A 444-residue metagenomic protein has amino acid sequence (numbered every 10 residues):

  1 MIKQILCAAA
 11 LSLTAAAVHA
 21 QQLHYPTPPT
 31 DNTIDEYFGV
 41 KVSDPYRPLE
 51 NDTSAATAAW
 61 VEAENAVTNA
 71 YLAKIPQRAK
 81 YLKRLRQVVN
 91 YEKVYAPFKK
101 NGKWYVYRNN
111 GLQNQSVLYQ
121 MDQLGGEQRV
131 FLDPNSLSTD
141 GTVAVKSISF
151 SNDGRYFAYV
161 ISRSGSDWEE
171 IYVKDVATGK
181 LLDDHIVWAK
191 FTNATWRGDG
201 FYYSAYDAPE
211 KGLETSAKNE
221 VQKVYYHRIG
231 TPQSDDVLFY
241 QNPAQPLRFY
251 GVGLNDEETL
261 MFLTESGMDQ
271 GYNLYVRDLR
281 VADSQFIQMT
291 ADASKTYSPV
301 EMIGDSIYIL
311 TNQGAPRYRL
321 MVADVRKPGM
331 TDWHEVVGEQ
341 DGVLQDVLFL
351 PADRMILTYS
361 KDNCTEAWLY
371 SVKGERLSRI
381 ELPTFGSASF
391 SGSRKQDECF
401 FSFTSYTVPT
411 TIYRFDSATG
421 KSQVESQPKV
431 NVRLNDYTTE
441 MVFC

Functional and structural regions predicted by a protein language model:
M1-Q4: Positively charged n-region of N-terminal signal peptides that target proteins for export
C7-T14: Bacterial N-terminal signal peptides
T14-A15, A55: Single-residue recognition of alpha-helix boundary sites
A16-A20: Sec/Tat signal peptide C-region and signal peptidase I cleavage site
Q22-F38: Short acidic, Pro/Gly- and aromatic-enriched capping/linker segments at domain boundaries
V40-P76, K80-V130, P134-C444: Peripheral, non-catalytic segments that deliver or gate enzyme domains
